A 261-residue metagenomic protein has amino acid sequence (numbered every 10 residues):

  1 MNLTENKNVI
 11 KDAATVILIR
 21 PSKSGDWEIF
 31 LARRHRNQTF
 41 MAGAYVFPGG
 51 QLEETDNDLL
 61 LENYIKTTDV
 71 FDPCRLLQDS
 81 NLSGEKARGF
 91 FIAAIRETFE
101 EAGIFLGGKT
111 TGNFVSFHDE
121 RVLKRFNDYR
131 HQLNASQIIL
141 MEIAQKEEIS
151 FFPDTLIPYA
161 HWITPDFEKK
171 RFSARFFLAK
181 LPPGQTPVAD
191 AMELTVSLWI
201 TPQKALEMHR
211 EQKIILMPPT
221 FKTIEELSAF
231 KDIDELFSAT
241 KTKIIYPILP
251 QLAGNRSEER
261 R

Functional and structural regions predicted by a protein language model:
N2-L3, N81-E85, E207-I215: Active-site rim elements
T4-N8, P165-E168: Short Gly/Pro-enriched turn/cap motifs at secondary-structure boundaries
K7-S80, R88-I92, R96: N-terminal strand-loop-strand
F105-E142: Long, hydrophobic, well-ordered secondary-structure blocks that form the structural core and pocket-lining surfaces
E142-A144, I149, P153-A160, R175-F176 (+2 more regions): NUDIX/MutT-family hydrolases
M192-T242: Active-site/pore-lining binding-face segments in mid-to-C-terminal subdomains
Y246-R256: Intrinsically disordered, low-complexity regulatory tails and linkers that flank structured modules
R260: Conserved small/polar residues in nucleotide/adenosyl-binding loops
